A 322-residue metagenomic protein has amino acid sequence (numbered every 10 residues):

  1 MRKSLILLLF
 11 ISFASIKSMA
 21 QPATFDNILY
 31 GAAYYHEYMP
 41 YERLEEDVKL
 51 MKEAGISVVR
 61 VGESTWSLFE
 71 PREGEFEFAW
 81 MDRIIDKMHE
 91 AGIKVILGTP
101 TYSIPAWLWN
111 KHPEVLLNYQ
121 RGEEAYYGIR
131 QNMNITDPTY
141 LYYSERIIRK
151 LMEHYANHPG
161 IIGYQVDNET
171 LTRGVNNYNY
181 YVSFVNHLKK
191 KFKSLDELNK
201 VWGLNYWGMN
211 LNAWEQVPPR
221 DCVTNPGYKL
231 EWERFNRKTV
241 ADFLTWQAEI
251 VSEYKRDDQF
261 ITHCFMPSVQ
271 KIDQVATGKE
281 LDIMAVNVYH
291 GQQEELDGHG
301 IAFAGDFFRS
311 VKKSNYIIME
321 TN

Functional and structural regions predicted by a protein language model:
M1-P22: Bacterial Sec-dependent N-terminal signal peptides
P22-R43: Boundary/entry segment of secreted carbohydrate-active catalytic domains
F25-Y30, G55-S57, H89-V95, N157-I162 (+3 more regions): Short, well-ordered coil/turn segments that N-cap beta-strands
A32, M51, V59, M88 (+7 more regions): Conserved, mostly hydrophobic/aromatic
H36-E37, G62-W66, G98-W107, I162-L171 (+2 more regions): Short, solvent-exposed turn/loop segments enriched in Gly/Ser/Thr/Pro and often Arg
E45-A125, R149-M152, Q247-K255: Aromatic-lined substrate-binding rim segments of carbohydrate-active enzymes
G122-L281, H290, E294, G298-G300: Polysaccharide-binding and catalytic clefts of secreted carbohydrate-active enzymes
I283-H290, G298-N322: Active-site core of glycosidic bond-cleaving carbohydrate-active enzymes
